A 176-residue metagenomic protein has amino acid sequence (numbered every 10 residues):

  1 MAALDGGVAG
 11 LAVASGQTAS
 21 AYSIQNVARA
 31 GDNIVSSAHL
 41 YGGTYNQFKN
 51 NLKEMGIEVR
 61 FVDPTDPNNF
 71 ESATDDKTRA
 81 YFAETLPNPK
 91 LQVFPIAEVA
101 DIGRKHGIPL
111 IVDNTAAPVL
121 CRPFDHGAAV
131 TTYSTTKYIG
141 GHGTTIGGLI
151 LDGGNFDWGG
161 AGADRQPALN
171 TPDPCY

Functional and structural regions predicted by a protein language model:
L4-D5: Compact, glycine-rich, soluble single-domain proteins
A9-Y176: Conserved PLP-enzyme active-site core in the AAT-like
